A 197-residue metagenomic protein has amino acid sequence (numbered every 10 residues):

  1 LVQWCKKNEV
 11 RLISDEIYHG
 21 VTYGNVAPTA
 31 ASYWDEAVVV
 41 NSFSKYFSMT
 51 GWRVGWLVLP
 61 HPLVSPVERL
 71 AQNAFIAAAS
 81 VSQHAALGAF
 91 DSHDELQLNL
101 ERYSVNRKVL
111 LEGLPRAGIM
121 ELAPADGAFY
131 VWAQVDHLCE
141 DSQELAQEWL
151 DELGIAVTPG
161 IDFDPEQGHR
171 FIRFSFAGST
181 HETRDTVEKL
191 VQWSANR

Functional and structural regions predicted by a protein language model:
L1-L12, E16-M49: Active-site pre-lysine segment of PLP-dependent enzymes
K7-N8, A117, L153, R197: Helix C-cap/helix->beta junction micro-motif
S32-P66, V81, R170: Active-site PLP attachment segment
V67-A74, A89-E112, L138, S142: Structural signature of PLP-dependent enzymes
Q83, L87, Y103-L114, L122-V135: Conserved glycine-rich beta-strand-loop-beta hairpin in the small C-terminal domain of fold type I
D141, E148-V157, F163-R197: PLP-dependent enzyme catalytic core of the Aspartate aminotransferase-like
